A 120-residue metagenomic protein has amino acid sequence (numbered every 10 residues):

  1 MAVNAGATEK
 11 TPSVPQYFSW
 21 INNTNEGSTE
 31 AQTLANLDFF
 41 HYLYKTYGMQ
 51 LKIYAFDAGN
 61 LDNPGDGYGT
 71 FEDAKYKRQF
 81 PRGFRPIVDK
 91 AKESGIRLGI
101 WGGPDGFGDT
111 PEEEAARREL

Functional and structural regions predicted by a protein language model:
M1-T11: Beta-strand-rich recognition/accessory modules
S13-L120: Aromatic-lined carbohydrate-binding/catalytic grooves of carbohydrate-active enzymes
